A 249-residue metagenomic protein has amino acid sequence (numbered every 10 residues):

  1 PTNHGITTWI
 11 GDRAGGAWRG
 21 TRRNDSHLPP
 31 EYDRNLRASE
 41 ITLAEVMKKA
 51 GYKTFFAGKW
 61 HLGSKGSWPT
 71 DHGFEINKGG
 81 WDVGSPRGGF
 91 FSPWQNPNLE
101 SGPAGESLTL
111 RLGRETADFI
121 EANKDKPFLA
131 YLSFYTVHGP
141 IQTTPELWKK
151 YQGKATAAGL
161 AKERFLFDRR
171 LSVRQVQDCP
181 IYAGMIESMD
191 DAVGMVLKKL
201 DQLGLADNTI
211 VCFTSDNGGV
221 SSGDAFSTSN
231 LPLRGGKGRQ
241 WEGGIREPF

Functional and structural regions predicted by a protein language model:
P1-N3, G51-F55, E75-W81: Short, structured active-site-proximal loop/turn typified by the sulfatase FGly-forming signature C/S-X-P-X-R
P1-T2, T42, T54, T109 (+2 more regions): Ser/Thr-centric signal marking residues that sit in or immediately flank functional binding/regulatory motifs
H4-H61: Long, well-ordered early-domain segments
W9, R13-N24, W60-L62, G66-W68 (+2 more regions): Active-site-proximal cap/lid insertion segments
